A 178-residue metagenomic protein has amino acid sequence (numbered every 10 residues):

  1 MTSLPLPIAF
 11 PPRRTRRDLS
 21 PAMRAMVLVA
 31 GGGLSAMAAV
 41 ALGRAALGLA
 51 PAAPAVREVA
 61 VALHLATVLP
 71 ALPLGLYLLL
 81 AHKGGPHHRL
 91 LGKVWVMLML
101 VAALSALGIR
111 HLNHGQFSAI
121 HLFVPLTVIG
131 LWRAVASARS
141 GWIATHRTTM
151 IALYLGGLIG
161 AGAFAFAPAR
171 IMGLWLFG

Functional and structural regions predicted by a protein language model:
T2-G178: Alpha-helical membrane insertion/targeting regions
